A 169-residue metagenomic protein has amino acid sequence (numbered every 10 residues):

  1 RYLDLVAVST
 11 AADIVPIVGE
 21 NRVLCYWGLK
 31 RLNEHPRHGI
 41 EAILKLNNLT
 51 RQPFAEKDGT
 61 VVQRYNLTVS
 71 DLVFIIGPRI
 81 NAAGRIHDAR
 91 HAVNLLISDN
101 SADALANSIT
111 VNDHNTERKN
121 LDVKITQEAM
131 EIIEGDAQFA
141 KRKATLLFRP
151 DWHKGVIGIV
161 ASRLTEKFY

Functional and structural regions predicted by a protein language model:
R1-Y169: Hydrophobic helix-and-loop "lid/oligomerization" segment in the mid-to-C-terminal part of catalytic domains
